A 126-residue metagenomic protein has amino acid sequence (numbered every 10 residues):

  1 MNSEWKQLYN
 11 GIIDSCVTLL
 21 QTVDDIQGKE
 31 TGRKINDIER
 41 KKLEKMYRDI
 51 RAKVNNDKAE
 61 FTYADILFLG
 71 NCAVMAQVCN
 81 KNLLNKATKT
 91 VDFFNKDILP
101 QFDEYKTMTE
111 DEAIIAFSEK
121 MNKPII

Functional and structural regions predicted by a protein language model:
M1-I126: C-terminal alpha-helical interaction module
